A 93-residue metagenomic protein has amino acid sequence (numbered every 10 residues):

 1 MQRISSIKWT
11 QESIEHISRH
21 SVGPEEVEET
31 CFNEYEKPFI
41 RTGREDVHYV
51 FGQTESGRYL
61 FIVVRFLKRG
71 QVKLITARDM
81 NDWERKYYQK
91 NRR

Functional and structural regions predicted by a protein language model:
M1-R93: Ribonuclease/tRNase effector modules and their secretory precursors
